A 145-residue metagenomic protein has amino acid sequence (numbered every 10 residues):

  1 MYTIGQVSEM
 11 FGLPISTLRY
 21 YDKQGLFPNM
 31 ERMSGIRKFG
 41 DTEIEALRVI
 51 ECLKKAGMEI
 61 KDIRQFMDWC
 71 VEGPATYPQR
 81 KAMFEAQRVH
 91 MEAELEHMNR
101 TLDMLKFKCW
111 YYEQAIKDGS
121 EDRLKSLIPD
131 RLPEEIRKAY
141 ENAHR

Functional and structural regions predicted by a protein language model:
M1-D68: Basic helix-turn-helix/winged-helix DNA-binding cores and closely related short helical interaction motifs
V7, G25-L26, I44, V71 (+3 more regions): Short linear sequence elements within intrinsically disordered, low-complexity coil regions
C52-K55, D68-V71, W110, Q114-K117: A generic structural signal for secondary-structure junctions that act as hinges or helix/strand caps at the edges
K55-A82, A86-Q87: Amphipathic alpha-helical dimerization/coiled-coil segments that flank or bridge DNA-binding/regulatory modules
A75-R145: C-terminal regulatory/oligomerization modules of transcriptional regulators
